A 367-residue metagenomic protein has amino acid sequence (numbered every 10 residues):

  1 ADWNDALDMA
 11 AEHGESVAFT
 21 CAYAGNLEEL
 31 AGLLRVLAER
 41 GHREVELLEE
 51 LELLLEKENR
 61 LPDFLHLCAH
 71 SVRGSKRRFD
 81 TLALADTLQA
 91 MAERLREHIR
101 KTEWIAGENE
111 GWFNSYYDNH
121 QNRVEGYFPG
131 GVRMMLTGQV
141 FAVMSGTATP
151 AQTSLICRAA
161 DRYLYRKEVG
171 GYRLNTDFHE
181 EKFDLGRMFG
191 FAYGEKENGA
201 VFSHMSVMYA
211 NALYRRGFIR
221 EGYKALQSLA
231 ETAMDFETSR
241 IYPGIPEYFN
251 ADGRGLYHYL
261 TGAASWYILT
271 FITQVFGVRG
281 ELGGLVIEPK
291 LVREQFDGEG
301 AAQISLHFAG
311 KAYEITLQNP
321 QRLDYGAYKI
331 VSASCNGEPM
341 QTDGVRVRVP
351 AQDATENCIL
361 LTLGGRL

Functional and structural regions predicted by a protein language model:
A1-L367: Acidic, mature catalytic/reactive cores of soluble proteins
